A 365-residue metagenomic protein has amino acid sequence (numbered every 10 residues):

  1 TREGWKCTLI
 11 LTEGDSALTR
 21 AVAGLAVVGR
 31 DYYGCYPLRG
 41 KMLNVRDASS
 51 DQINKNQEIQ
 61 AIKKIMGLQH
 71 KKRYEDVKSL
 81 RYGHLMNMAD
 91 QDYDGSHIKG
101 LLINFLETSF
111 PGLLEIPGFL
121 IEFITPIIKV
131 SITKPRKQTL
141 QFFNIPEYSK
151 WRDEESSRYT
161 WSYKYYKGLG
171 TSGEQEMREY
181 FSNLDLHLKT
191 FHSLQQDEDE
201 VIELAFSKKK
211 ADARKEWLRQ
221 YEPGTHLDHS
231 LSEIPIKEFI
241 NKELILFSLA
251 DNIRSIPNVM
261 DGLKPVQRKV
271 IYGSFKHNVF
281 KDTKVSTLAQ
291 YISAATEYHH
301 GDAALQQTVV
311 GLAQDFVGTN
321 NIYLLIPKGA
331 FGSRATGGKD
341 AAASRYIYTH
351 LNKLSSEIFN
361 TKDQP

Functional and structural regions predicted by a protein language model:
T1-P365: Conserved phosphate-chemistry cores used by DNA topoisomerases
